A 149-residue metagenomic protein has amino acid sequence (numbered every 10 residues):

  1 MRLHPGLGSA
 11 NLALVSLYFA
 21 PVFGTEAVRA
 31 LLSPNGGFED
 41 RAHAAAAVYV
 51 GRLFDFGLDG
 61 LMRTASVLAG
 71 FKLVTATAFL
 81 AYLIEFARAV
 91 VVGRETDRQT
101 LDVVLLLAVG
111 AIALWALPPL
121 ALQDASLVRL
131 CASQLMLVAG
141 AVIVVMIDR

Functional and structural regions predicted by a protein language model:
M1-E26, S66, G70, T77-R149: Extended, low-polarity transmembrane helix blocks
L32-G60: Membrane-interface interhelical connector segments
F54-V74: Hydrophobic alpha-helical transmembrane segments
